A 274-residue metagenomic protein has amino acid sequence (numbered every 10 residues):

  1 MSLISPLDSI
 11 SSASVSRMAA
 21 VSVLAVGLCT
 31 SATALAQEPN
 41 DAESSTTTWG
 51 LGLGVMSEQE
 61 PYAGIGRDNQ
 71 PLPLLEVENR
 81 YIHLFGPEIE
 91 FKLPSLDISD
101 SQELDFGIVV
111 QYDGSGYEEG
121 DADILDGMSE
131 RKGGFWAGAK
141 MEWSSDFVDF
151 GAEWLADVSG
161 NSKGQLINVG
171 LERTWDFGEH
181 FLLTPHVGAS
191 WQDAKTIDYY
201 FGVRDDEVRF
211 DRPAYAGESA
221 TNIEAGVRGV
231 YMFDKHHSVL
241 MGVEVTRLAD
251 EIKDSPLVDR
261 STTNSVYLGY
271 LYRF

Functional and structural regions predicted by a protein language model:
M1-T46, G64: Cleavable N-terminal export/targeting peptides
A36-L84, E88-K92: Short glycine/proline- and aromatic-enriched beta-strand/turn motifs that initiate or cap beta-hairpins
E43, G64-N69, D126-G133, V158-Q165 (+2 more regions): Replace "Gram-negative outer membrane beta-barrel proteins" with "bacterial and organellar outer membrane beta-barrel
E43-L51, N69-P71, R80-I82, D100-F106 (+7 more regions): Outer-envelope beta-barrel architecture signal
L51-S57, V77, G86-E88, I108-Y112 (+3 more regions): Transmembrane beta-barrel strands of outer-membrane/channel proteins
G54-M56, E76-E78, D97, K140-S144 (+3 more regions): Transmembrane beta-barrel domains of outer membrane proteins
V55-E58, D121-I124, E153, E207-P213 (+1 more regions): Extracytoplasmic loops and strand-loop junctions of Gram-negative outer membrane beta-barrel proteins
Y81, K92, V158-L240, E244-I252 (+2 more regions): Outer-membrane beta-barrel transmembrane domain signature
